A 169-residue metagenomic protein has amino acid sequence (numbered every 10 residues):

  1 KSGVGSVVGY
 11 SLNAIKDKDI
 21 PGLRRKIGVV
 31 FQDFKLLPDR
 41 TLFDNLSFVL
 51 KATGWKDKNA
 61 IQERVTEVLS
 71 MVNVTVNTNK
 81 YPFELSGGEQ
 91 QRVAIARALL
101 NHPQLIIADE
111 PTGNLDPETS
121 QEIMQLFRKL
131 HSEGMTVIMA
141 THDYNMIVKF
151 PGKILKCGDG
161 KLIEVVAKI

Functional and structural regions predicted by a protein language model:
L12-G28, K58-N59, L130-S132: ABC ATPase NBD coupling module
R40-F48: Short coil-to-helix segment of the ABC ATPase nucleotide-binding domain corresponding to the Q-loop/switch region
Y81-L85, E89-Q91: Conserved ABC ATPase signature
I95: Hydrophobic anchor residue at the start of the ABC signature
H102: Conserved catalytic motifs of ABC-family nucleotide-binding domains
I106-D109: Catalytic Walker B motif of ABC-type/P-loop ATPase nucleotide-binding domains
P117-T119: Helix N-cap at the start of a conserved alpha-helix in ABC-type nucleotide-binding domains
